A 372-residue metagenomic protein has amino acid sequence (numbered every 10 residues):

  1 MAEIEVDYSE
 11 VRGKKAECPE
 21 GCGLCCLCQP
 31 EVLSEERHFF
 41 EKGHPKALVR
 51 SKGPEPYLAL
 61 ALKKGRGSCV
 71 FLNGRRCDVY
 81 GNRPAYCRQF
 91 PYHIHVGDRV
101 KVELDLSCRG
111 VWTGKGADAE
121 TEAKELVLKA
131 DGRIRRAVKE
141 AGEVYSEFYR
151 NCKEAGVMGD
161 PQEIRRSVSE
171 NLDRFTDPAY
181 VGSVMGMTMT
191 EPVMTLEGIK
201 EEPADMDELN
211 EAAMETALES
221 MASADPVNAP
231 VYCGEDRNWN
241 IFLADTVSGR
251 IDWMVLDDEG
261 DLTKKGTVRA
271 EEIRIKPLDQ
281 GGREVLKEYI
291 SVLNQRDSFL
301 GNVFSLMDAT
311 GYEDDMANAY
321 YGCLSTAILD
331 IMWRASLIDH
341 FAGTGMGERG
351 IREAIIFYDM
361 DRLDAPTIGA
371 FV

Functional and structural regions predicted by a protein language model:
M1-L24, C28-G67, F71-R76, G81-V372: Short loop/turn segments that flank or connect secondary-structure elements
